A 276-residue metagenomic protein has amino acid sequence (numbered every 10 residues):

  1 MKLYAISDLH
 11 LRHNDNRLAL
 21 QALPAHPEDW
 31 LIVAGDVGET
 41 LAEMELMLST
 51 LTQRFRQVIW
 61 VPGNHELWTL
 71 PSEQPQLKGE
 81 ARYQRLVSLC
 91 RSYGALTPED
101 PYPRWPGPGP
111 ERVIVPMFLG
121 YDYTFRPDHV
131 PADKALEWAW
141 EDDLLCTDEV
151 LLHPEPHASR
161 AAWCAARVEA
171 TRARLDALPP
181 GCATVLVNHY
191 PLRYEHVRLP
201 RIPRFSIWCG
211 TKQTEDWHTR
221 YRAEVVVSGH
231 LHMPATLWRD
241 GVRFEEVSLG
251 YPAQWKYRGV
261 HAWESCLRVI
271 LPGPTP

Functional and structural regions predicted by a protein language model:
M1-W60, E66-S72, H157, T275-P276: N-terminal active-site segment of His-dependent metallophosphoesterases
M1-Y4, Y102-P116, W238-R243: Beta-strand-turn-beta hairpins that frame and shape the catalytic cleft of phosphate-ester-processing enzymes
A5-S7, L31-D36, I59-N64, L96-P101 (+4 more regions): Active-site neighborhood of phospho(di)ester-bond hydrolases with catalytic His/Asp-centered motifs
H10-L11, G38, H65-L67, R104 (+4 more regions): Short, solvent-exposed loop/turn segments at secondary-structure junctions
D15-A19, E39-Q53, H65-Y93, P106-G109 (+3 more regions): Metal-dependent catalytic neighborhoods of phosphoester/phosphodiester hydrolases
L46-T52, T97-P98, P103-G109, A132-D133 (+1 more regions): Short amphipathic alpha-helices and their capping/turn segments at secondary-structure boundaries
Y93, R198-L199, R204-I207, T211-E224 (+1 more regions): Binuclear metal-dependent phosphoesterase catalytic core
V113-V185, Y190-R201: Active-site-proximal loop/helix segment associated with metal-binding centers of metalloenzymes
